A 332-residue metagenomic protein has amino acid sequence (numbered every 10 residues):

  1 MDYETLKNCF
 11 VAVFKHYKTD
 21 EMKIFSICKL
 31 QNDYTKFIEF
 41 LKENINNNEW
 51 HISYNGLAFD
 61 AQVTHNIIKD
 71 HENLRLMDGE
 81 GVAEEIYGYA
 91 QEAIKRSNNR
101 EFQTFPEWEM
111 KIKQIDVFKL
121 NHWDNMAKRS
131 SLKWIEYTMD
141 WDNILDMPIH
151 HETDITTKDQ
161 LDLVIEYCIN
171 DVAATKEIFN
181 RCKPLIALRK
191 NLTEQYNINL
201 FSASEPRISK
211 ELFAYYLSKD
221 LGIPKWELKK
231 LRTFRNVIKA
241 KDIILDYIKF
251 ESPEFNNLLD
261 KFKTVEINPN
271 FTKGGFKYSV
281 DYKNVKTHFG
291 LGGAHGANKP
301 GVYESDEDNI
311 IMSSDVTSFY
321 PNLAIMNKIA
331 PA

Functional and structural regions predicted by a protein language model:
M1-T5, Q114-V117, M312-S314: Two-metal-ion RNase H-like nuclease active-site motif
T5-L6, G56-D60, L120, P184 (+1 more regions): Short, solvent-exposed loop/turn segments at secondary-structure junctions
L6-C28, S131-W134, T138: RNase H-like nuclease fold core
K7-N8, I45-E49, E107-Q114, I169-V172 (+2 more regions): Short, well-ordered loop/turn elements at secondary-structure boundaries
C9-V13, A61-I68, I178, N322-I325: A short acidic (Asp/Glu
K15-H16, N66-N73, T193, M326-P331: Short secondary-structure boundary/capping segments
K23-W134, Y167: Conserved DEDDh/DEDDy metal-dependent 3′-5′ exonuclease domain
S130, I135-D146, E152-P331: Conserved "right-hand" nucleotidyltransferase catalytic core of DNA-directed polymerases
